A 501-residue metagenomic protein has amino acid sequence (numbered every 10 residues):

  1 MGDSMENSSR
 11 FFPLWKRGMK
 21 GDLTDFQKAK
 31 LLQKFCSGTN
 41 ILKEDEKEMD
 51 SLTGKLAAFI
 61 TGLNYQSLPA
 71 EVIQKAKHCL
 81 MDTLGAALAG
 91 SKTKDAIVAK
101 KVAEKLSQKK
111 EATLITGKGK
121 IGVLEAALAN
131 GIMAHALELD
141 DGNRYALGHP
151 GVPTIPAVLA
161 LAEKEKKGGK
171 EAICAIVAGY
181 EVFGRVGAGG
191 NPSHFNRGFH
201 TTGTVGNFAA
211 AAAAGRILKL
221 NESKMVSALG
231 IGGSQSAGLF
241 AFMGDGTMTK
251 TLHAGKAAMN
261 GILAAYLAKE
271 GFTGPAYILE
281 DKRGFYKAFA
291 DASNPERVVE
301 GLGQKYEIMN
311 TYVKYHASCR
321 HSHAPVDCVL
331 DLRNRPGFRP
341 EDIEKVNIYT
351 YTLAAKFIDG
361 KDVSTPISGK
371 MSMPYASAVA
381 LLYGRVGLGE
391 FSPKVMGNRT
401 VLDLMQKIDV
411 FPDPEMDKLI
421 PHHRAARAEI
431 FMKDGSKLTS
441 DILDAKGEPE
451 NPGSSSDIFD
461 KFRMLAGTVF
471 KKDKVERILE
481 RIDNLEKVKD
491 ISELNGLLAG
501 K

Functional and structural regions predicted by a protein language model:
S4, S8, F12, L23-Q27 (+2 more regions): Short hydrophobic targeting helices and cationic amphipathic motifs that mediate membrane/organellar targeting
K16-G18: Glycine-biased, low-complexity coil/linker segments
L31-F35: Cationic, low-complexity basic patches in intrinsically disordered or flexible, solvent-exposed regions
K43-L147, G244, T249-M259, L263-K501: Terminal-appendage/accessory-domain detector
G119-L137, I173-A188, K224-Q235: Short, charged, amphipathic alpha-helices and their helix-cap/turn boundaries
H135-G190: Hydrophobic alpha-helical hairpins/lids featuring a short glycine-rich hinge
V152-L159, G206-A213, M259-L263, A324: Well-ordered alpha-helical segments within folded domains of soluble proteins
E165-E171, A188-G198, A211-A228, G232 (+2 more regions): Active-site cavity-forming subdomains of large catalytic enzyme subunits
